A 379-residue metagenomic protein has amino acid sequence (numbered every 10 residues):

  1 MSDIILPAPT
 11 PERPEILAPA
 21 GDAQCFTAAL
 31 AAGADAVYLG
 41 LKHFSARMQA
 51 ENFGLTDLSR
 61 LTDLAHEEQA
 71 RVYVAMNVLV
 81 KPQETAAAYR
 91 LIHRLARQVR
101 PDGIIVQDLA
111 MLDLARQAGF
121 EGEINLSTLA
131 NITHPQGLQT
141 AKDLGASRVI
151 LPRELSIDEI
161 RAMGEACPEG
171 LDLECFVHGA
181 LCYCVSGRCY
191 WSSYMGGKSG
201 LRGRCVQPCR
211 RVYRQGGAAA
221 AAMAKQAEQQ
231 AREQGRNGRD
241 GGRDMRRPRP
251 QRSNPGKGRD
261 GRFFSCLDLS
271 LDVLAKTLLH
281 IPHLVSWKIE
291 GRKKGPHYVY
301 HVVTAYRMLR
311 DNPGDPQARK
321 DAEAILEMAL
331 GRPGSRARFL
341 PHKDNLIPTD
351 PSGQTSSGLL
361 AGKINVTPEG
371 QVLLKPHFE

Functional and structural regions predicted by a protein language model:
S2-A31, A36-R47, D57, L61-V78 (+3 more regions): Surface-exposed amphipathic alpha-helical tracts and adjacent flexible/coil segments at the periphery of soluble enzymes
M48-N52: Conserved non-cysteine loop/helix-boundary elements of the Radical SAM core domain that shape
P82-S127, N131-Q139: Well-ordered mid-protein domain cores that form the structural environment of catalytic cofactors
